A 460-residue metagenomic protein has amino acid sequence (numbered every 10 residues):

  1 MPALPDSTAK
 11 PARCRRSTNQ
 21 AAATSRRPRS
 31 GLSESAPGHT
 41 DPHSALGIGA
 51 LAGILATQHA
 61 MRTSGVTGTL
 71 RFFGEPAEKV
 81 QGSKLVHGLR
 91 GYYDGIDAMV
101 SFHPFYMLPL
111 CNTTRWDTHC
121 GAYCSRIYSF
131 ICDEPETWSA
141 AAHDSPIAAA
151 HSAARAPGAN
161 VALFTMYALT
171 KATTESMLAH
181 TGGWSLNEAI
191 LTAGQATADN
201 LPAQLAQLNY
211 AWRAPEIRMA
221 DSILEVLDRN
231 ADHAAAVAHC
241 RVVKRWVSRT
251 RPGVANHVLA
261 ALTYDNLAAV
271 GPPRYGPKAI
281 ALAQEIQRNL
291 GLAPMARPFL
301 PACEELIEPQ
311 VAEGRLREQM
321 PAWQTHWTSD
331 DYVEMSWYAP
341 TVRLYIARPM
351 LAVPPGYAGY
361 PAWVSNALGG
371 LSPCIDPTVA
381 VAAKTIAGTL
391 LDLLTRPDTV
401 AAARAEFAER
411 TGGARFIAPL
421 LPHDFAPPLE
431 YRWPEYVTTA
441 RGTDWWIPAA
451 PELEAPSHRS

Functional and structural regions predicted by a protein language model:
M1-H39, S44-G68: Acidic/His- and Gly-rich active-site-bordering loop/insert found across diverse amide/peptide-bond hydrolases
C14, L32-A36, S44, M61-N187 (+3 more regions): Histidine/acidic-residue-rich, glycine-tolerant segments that coordinate divalent metal ions
R16-P28, D117-G121, P354-A362: Short, flexible, mixed-charge acidic loops at enzyme active sites
G49-T57, L163-M166, T170, A383-L390: Buried hydrophobic packing segments
E134-E136, W212-M219, T250-R251, I375 (+1 more regions): A generic structural motif
A140-A142, A149-L201, A214-R245, P252-P301: Acidic-enriched catalytic cores of C-N bond-cleaving enzymes acting on peptides and small amides
T250-S460: An extended, acidic, His-containing surface patch that forms the Zn2+-binding/catalytic region of metallohydrolases
